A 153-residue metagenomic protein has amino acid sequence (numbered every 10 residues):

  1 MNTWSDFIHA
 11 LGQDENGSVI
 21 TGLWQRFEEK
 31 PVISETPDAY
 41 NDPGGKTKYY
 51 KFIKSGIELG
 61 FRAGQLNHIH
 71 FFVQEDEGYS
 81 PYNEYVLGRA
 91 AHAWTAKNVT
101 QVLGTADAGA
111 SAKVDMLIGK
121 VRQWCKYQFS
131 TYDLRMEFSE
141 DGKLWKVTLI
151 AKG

Functional and structural regions predicted by a protein language model:
N2-Q65, A90-G153: A cross-family detector of function-defining hotspots
G60-V86: Short basic alpha-helical hairpin corresponding to helix-turn-helix/winged-helix-like nucleic-acid-binding
